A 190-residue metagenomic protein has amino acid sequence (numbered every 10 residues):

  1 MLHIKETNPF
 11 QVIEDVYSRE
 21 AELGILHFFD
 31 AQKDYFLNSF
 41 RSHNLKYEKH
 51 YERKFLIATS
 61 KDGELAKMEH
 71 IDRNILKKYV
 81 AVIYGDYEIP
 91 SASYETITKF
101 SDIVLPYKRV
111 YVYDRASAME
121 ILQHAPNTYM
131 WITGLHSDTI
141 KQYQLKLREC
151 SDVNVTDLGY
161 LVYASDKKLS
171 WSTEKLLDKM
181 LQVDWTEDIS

Functional and structural regions predicted by a protein language model:
M1-D34: Central regulatory/effector-binding core of bacterial HTH transcription factors
N8-P9, I25-Q32, S60-K61, P126-S137: Beta->alpha turn/N-cap motifs
Y17-E20, D86-K146: Hydrophobic hinge/microswitch elements
K33-D34, D72-R73, K77-D102, L169-W171 (+1 more regions): Secondary-structure junction motif
S39-F55, T59-A81: Flexible hinge/capping segments at coil-to-helix
S42-E48, R53, A116-D166: Beta-alpha-beta core module
A58-E64, L158-L169: A bilobed periplasmic-binding-protein/Venus flytrap-type ligand-binding module shared by bacterial periplasmic
M180-S190: Periplasmic-binding protein-like
